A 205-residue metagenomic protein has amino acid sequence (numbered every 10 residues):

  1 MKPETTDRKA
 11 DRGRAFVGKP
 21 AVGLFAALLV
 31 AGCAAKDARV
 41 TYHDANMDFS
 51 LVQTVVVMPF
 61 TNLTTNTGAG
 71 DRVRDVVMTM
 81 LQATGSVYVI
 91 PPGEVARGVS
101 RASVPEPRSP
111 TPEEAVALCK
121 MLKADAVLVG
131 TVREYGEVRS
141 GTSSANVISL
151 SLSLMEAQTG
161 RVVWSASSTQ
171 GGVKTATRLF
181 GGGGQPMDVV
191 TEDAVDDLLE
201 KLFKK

Functional and structural regions predicted by a protein language model:
P3-V22: Bacterial N-terminal signal peptides that target proteins for export
P20-A31: Bacterial N-terminal signal peptides
C33-Q53, L118-L122, A145-V147, M155-K205: C-terminal/domain-edge helix-coil "capping" segments
V52-P59, T64-D125, V129-T131, R161 (+3 more regions): N-terminal segment of the mature soluble domain
T64, G136, G172-K174: Feature marks short, surface-exposed loop/turn motifs that line or immediately flank catalytic pockets and channel
R72-V73, N146-I148: Short coil-to-beta strand junction motifs in C2/discoidin
T131-G136, T169: Generic short beta-strand segments
E137-G141: Extracytoplasmic/secreted cell-surface and envelope-processing proteins
